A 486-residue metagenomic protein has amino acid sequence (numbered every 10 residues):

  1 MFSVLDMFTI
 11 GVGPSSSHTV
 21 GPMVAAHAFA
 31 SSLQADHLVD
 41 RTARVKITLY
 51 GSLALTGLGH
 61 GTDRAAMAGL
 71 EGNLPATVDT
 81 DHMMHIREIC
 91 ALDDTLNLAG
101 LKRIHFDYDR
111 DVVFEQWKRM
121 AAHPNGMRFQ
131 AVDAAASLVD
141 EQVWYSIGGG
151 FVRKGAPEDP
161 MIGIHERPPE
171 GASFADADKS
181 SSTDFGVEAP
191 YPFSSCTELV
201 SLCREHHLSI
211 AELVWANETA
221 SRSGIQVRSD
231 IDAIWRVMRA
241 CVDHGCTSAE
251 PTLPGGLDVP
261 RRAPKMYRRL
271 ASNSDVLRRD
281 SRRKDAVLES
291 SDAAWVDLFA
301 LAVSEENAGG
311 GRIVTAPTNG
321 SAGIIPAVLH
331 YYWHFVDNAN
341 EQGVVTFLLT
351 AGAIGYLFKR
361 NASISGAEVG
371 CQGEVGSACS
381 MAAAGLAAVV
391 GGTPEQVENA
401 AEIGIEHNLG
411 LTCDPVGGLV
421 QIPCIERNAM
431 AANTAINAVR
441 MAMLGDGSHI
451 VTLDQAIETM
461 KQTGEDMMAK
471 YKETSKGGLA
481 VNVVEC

Functional and structural regions predicted by a protein language model:
F2-V12, M23-L49, H60, L74 (+9 more regions): Non-transmembrane, aqueous-exposed alpha-helical and coiled segments at domain scale
F8-A26, G309-V328, C371-C379: Conserved phosphate/anionic-ligand binding catalytic regions in large, soluble enzymes, centered on
S17-Q34, P326-N338, A383-G391: Alpha-helical support elements that line or immediately flank enzyme active sites and cofactor-binding pockets
R44-G57, I89-N97, L349-N361, E402-P415 (+1 more regions): Short, mixed-charge aromatic SLiMs
L49, L386-C486: Functionally critical mobile loop/hinge segments
P75-R283: C-terminal regulatory domains involved in ligand/effector binding and gene-expression control
S221-G370, G478-C486: Accessory "access/gating" subregions that flank catalytic or transport cores
A339-F347, I354-M381, L386-I403, C413: Active-site-proximal binding-pocket segments
